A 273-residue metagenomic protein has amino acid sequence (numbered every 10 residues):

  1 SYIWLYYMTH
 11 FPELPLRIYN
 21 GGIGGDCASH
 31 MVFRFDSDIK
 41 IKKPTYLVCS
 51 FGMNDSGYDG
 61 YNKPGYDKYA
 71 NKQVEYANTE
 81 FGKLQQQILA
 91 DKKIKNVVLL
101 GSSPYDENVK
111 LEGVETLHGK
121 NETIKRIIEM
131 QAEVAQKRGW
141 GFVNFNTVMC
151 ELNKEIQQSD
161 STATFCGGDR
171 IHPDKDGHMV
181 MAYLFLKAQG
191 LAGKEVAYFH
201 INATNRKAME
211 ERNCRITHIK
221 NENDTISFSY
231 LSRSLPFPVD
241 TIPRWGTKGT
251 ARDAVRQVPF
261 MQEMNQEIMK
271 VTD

Functional and structural regions predicted by a protein language model:
Y2-R17, D26-D273: Alpha-helical cap/lid subdomain in secreted, periplasmic, or secretory-pathway luminal O-acyl-processing enzymes
